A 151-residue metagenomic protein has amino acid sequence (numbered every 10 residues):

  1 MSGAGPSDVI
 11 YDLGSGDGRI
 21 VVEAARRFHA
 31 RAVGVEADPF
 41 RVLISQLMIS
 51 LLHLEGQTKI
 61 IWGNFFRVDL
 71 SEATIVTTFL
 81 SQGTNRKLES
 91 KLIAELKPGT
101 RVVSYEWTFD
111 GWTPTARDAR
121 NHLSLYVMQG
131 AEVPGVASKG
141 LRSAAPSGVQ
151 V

Functional and structural regions predicted by a protein language model:
M1-G5, V68-D69: Glycine-rich helix-loop-beta junction characteristic of Rossmann-like nucleotide cofactor-binding loops
P6-G16: Conserved class I S-adenosyl-L-methionine
R19-H29: Conserved SAM-binding loop of SAM-dependent methyltransferases across substrates and taxa, primarily the Class I
R31-E36: Conserved SAM-binding motif I beta-strand of class I
V42-E72: S-adenosyl-L-methionine
S71-K87: A short SAM/SAH-binding and catalytic strip from SAM-dependent methyltransferases
G83-A144, V149-Q150: C-terminal substrate-binding/active-site "lid" region of AdoMet-derived donor-dependent transferases
